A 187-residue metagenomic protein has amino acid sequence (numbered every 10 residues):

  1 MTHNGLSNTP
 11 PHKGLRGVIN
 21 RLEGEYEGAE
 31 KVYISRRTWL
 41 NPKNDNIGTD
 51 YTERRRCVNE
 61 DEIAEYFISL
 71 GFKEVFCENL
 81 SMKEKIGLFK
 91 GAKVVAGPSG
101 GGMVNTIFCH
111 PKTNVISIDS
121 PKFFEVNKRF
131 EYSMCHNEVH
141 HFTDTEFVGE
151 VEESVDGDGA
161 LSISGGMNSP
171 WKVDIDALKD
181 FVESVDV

Functional and structural regions predicted by a protein language model:
M1-V187: The feature primarily captures lumenal catalytic ectodomains of type II secretory-pathway glycosyltransferases
